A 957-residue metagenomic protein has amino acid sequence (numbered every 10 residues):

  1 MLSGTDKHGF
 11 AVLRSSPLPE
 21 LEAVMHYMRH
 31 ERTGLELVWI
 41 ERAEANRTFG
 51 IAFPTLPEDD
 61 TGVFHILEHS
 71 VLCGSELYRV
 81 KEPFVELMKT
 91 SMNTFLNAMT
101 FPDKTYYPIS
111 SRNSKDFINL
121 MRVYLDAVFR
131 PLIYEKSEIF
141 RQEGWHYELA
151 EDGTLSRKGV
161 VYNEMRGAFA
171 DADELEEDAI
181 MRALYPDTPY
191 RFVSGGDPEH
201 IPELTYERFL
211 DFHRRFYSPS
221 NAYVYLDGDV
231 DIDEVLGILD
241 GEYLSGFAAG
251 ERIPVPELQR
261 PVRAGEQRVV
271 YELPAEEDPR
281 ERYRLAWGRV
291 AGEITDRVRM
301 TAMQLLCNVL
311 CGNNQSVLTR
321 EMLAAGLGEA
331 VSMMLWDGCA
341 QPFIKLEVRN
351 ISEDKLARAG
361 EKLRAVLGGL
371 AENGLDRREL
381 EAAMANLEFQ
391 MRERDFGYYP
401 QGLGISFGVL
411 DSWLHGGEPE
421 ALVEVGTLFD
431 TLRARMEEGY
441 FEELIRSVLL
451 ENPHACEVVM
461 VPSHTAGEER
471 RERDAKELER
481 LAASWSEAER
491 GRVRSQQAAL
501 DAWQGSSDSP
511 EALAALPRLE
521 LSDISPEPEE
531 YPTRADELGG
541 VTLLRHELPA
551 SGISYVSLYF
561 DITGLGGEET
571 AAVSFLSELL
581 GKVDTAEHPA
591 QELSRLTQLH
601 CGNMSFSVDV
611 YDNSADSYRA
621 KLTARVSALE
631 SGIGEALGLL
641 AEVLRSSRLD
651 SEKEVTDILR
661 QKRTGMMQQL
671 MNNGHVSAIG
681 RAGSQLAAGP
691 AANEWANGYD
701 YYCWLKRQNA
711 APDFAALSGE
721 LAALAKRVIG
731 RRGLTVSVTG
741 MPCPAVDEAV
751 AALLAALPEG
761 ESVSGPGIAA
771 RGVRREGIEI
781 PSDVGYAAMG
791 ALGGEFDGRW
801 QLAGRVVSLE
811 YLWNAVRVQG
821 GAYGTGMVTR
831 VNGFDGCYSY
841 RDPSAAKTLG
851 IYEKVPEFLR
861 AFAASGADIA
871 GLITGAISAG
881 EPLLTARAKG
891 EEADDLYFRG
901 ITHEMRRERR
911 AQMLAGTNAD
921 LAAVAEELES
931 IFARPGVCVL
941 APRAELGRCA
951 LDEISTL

Functional and structural regions predicted by a protein language model:
M1-T48: Non-catalytic terminal extensions that flank enzyme cores
E41-A43, G50-A52, Y162, R166 (+9 more regions): His/Glu-based metal-binding/catalytic segments typifying zinc-dependent metallopeptidases
N46-L56, E82-R130, S137-E148, E174-E199 (+12 more regions): M16 family metallopeptidases and their MPP-like homologs
V63, L67-V71, L576: Active-site His/Glu-centered metal-binding helix of metallohydrolases
C73-G74, G196-A222: A conserved hydrophobic secondary-structure block that centers on an alpha-helix together with its immediately flanking
K158, L210-E242, L717-A752: Non-catalytic, conformational "gating/processing" segments within enzyme and secreted inhibitor domains
E443-E530, R681-E779, R910-A911, A915 (+2 more regions): Long, compositionally biased intrinsically disordered regions
